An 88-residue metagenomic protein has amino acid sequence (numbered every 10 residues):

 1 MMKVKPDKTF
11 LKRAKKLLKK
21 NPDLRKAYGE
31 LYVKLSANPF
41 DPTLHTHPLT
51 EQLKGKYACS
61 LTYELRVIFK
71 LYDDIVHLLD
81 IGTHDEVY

Functional and structural regions predicted by a protein language model:
M1-Y63, L71-L79, E86-Y88: Basic, Lys/Arg-enriched alpha-helical interface segments
